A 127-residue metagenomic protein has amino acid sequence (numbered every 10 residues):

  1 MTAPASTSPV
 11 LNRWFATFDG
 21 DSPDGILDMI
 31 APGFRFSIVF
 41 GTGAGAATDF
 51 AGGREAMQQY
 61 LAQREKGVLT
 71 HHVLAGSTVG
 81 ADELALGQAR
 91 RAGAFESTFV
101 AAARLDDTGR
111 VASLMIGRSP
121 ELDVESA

Functional and structural regions predicted by a protein language model:
M1-D24, D28, P32, D123-A127: Short, low-complexity N-terminal intrinsically disordered segments enriched in polar/charged residues
T2, D21, T48-G52, D106: Short coil/turn linker and secondary-structure boundary residues
R13-A16, A47, A101: Short, flexible active-site loop motifs that bind/organize anionic cofactors or intermediates
W14, I26, F34, G53 (+4 more regions): Hydrophobic pocket/interface hotspot
D24-G25, A31-T78: A solvent-exposed, acidic/Ser-Thr-rich amphipathic alpha-helical stretch
Q58-A127: A beta-strand edge to alpha-helix "cap/lid" segment located at domain peripheries
